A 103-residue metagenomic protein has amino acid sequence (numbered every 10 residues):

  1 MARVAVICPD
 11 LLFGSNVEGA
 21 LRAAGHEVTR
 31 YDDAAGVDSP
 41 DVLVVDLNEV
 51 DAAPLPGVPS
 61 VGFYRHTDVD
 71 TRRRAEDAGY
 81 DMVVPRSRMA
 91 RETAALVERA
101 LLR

Functional and structural regions predicted by a protein language model:
M1-D32: Short, charged N-terminal beta->alpha structural module
L11-L12, Y31-A35, L47-D51, T67-D68: Short, polar loop motifs at secondary-structure junctions
A24, P56, A78-Y80: Short, structured coil segments at secondary-structure junctions
S39-D46: Active-site beta3 strand of CheY-like receiver
V58-T67: A short, hydrophobic beta-strand element within the central beta-sheet of small alpha/beta folds
T67-M82: Alpha4 helix (beta4-alpha4-beta5 surface) of REC/receiver domains from two-component response regulators
G79-R91: Output/docking surface of receiver
A95-R103: Receiver (REC) domain switch/output surface
